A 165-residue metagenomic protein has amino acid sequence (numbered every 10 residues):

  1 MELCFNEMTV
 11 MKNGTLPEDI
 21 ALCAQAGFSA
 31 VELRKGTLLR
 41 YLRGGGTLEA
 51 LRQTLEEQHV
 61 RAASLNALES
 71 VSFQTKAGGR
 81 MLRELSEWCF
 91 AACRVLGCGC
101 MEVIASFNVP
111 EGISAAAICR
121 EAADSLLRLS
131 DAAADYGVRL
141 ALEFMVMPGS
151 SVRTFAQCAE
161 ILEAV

Functional and structural regions predicted by a protein language model:
M1-L3, V60-A63: Transmembrane beta-strand segments of Gram-negative outer membrane beta-barrel proteins
M1-T15: Boundary/entry segment of secreted carbohydrate-active catalytic domains
F5, C23, V31, L55 (+3 more regions): Conserved, mostly hydrophobic/aromatic
N6-V10, R34-L38, A67-S70, S106-N108 (+2 more regions): Active-site beta-loop-alpha junctions enriched in small/polar residues
P17, T54-E57, Q74-V165: Active-site acidic/histidine proton-transfer and metal-coordination neighborhood in alpha/beta enzyme cores
P17-G36, L96-G97: Catalytic domains of carbohydrate-active enzymes, especially glycoside hydrolases
S29-K35, R61-L65, M101-E102: Short, well-structured secondary-structure segments
E32-E56, A105-S114: Glycine-rich, proline-tolerant flexible connector loops at the mouths of alpha/beta enzymes
